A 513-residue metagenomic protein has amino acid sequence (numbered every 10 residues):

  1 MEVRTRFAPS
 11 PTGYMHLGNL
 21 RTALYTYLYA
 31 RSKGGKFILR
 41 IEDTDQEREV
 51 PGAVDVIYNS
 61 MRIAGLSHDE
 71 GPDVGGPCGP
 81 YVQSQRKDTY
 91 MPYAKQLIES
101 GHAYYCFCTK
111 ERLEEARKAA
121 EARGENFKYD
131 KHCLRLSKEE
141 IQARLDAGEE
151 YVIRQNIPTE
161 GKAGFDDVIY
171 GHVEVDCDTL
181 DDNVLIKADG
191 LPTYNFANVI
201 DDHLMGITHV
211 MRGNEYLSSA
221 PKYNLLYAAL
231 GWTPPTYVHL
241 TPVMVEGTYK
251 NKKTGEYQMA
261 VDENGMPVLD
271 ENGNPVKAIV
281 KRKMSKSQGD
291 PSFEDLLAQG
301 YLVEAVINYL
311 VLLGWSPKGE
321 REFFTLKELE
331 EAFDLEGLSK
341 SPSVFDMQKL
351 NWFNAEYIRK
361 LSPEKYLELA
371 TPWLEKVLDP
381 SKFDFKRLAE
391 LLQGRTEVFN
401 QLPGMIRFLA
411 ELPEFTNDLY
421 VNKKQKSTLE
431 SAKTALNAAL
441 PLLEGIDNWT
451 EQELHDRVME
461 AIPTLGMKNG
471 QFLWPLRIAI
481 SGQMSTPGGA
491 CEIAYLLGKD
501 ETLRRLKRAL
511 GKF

Functional and structural regions predicted by a protein language model:
M1-A122, D189, S218-W232, A305: N-terminal Rossmann-like or analogous alpha/beta NTP/dinucleotide-binding catalytic cores that position adenine
R31-D43, F196-R212, T233-E246, G488-E492 (+2 more regions): Glycine-rich phosphate/pyrophosphate-binding loops and their adjacent beta-strand/loop elements at enzyme active sites
P80-S84, F107, I186-K187, M205-Y216 (+5 more regions): Conserved phosphate-binding loops in nucleotide/dinucleotide-binding enzymes
Y104-Y105, T109-K283, S292, P317 (+1 more regions): Active-site cores that bind ATP or allylic diphosphates and position pyrophosphate for catalysis
L296-E304, K340-D346, D379-L388, P463-Q471: Structural motif
A305, K349, Y366, D384-L391 (+3 more regions): Residue-level detector of well-ordered alpha-helical segments, enriched for hydrophobic/aromatic packing positions
P363-L465: Small-residue-rich helix-loop
Q452-F513: Charged substrate- and nucleic-acid-binding regions of tRNA-handling and nucleotidyl-transfer enzymes, centered on
